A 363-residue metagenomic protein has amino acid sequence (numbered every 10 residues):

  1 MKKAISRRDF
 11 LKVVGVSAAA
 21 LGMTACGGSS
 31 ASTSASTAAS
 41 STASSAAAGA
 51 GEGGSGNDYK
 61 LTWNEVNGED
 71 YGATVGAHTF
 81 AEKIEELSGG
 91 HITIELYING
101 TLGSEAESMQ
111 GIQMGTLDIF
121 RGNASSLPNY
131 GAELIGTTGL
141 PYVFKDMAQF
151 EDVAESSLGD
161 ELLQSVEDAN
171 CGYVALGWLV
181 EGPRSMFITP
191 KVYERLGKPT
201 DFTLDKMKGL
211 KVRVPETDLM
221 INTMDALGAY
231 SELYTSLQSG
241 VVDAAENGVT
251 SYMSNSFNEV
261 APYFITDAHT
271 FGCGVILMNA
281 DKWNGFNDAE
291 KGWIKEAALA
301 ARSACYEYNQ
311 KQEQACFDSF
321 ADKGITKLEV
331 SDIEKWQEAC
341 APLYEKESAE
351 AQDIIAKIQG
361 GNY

Functional and structural regions predicted by a protein language model:
M1-K60: Short, low-complexity disordered leader/linker segments with a strong preference for bacterial N-terminal type II
K2, G15, G27-S29, G51-A148 (+2 more regions): N-terminal secretory/targeting leader peptides
L21-G22, E161, R302-C305: A short hydrophobic/aromatic micro-motif that marks alpha-helical segments and, especially, helix-coil
Q149-D160: A gly/proline- and charged-residue-enriched helix-loop-helix capping module
